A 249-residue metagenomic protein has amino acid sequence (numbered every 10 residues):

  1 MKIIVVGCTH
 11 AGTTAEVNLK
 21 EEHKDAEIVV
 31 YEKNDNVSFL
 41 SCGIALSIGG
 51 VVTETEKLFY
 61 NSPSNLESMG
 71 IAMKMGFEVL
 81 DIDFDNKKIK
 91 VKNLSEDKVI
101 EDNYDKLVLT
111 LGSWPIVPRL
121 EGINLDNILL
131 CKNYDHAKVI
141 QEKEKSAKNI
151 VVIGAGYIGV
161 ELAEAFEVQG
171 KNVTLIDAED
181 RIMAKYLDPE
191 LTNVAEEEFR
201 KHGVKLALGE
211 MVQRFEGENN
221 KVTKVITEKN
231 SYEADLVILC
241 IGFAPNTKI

Functional and structural regions predicted by a protein language model:
M1-A72, A163-L187: Beta1-alpha1 glycine-rich phosphate/pyrophosphate-binding loop at the start of Rossmann-like nucleotide-binding domains
M1-V6, F59, P63-V151, V225-S231 (+2 more regions): FAD-binding core/adjacent interface of flavoenzyme oxidoreductases
T9-T14, D35, S113-P115, D135 (+3 more regions): Residue-level detector of alpha-helix initiation sites
G12, S41, V117, A137 (+3 more regions): A general structural signal for well-ordered alpha-helical segments in protein cores
A15-E16, L40, F84, P118-L120 (+4 more regions): Short glycine-/acidic-enriched loop or helix-start segments at secondary-structure transitions that form or flank
N18-E21, G43-L46, K88-I89, E121-L125 (+4 more regions): Short, glycine/charged-enriched secondary-structure capping and boundary segments
D25-E27, G70-S95, D102, Q169-I249: A Rossmann-like FAD-binding core segment of flavoenzymes
